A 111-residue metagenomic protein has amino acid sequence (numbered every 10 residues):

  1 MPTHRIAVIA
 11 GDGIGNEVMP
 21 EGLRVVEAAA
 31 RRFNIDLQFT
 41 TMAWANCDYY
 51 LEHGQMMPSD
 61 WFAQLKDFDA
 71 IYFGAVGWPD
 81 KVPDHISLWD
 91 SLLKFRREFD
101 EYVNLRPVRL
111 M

Functional and structural regions predicted by a protein language model:
M1-G13, R31, Q38, A45-M111: Anion-binding alpha/beta catalytic cores of soluble intermediary-metabolism enzymes, centered on
I9-I14, M19-R24: N-terminal basic/disordered segments at the start of proteins
E21, V25, S91-K94: Alpha-helical scaffold elements adjacent to nucleotide-binding pockets in ATP/GTP-utilizing enzyme cores
L23-N34: Short catalytic helix/loop segments, enriched in acidic residues and glycine and frequently bearing histidine
